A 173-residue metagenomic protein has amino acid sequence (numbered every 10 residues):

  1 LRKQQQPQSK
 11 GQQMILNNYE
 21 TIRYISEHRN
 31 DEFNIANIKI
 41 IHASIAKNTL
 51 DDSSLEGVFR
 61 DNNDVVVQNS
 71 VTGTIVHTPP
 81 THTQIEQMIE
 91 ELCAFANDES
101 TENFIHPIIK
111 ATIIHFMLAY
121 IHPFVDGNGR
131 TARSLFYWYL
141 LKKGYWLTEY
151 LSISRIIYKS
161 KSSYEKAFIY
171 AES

Functional and structural regions predicted by a protein language model:
L1-S173: FIC/Doc superfamily catalytic core
